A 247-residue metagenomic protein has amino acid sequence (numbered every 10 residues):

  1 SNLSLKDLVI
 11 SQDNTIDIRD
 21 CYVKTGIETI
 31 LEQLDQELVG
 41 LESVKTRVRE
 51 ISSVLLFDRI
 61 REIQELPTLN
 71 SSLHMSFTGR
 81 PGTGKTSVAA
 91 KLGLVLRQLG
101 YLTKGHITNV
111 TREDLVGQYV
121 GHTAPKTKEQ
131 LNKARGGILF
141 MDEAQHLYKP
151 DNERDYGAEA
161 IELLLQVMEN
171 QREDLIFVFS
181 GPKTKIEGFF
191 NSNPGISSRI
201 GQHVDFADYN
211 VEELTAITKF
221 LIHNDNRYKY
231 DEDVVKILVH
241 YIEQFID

Functional and structural regions predicted by a protein language model:
S1-R19, S71, R172, K183-T184 (+3 more regions): N-terminal accessory segments that target, anchor, or regulate ATP-driven/P-loop NTPase machines and associated
S1-S4, L38, V204, D208-N210 (+1 more regions): Conserved AAA+ ATPase small/helical "lid" subdomain
I27-M75, L94: Pre-Walker A (pre-P-loop) alpha-helix and adjacent loop at the N terminus of AAA/AAA+ ATPase modules, a conserved
L66-G105, E129-K133, I200: Walker A/P-loop
T103-A134, A158: Short glycine-rich substrate-engagement loop in P-loop NTPases that contacts/grips substrate
L131-K133, A160-L175: Substrate-engagement module of ASCE P-loop NTPases
E143-A144, F179-K185, Y209: A short beta-strand-to-loop transition that corresponds to the Sensor-1 phosphate-sensing loop of AAA+ P-loop ATPases
N191-D208: A short helix-turn-beta junction within AAA+ P-loop NTPase domains corresponding to the substrate/partner-engaging
